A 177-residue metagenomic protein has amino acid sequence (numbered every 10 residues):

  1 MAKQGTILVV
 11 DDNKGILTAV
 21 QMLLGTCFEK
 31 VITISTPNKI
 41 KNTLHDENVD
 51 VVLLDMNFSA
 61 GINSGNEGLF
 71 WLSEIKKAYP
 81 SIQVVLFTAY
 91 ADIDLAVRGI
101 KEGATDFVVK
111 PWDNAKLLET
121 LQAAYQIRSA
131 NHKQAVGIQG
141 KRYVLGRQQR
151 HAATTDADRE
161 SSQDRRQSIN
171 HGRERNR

Functional and structural regions predicted by a protein language model:
M1-L8, K14, Q21, N38: Non-catalytic signal-transmission and effector/linker regions of two-component phosphorelay proteins
K14-T33: Two-component/phosphorelay signaling modules centered on CheY-like receiver
F28-N38, T43, N63-S64: Short hydrophobic/Thr-rich beta-strand motif most characteristic of the beta2 strand and flanking loop of CheY-like
I62, L72, I93-V97, N114-Q149: Conserved ASCE P-loop NTPase core motifs with emphasis on AAA+ ATPases
I62-S81: Short amphipathic alpha-helix used as the core "switch/output" element in two-component signaling
A135-R177: AAA+ ATPase active-site-proximal loops
